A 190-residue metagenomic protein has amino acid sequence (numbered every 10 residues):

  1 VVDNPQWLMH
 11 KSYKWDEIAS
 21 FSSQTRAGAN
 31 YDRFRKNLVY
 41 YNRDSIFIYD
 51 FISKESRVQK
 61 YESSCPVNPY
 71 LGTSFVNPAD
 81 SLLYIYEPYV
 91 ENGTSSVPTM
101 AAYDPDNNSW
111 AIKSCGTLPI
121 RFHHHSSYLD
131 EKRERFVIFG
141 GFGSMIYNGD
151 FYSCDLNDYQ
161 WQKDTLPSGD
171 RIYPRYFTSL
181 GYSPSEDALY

Functional and structural regions predicted by a protein language model:
V2-Y190: Kelch-like beta-propeller repeat domains
